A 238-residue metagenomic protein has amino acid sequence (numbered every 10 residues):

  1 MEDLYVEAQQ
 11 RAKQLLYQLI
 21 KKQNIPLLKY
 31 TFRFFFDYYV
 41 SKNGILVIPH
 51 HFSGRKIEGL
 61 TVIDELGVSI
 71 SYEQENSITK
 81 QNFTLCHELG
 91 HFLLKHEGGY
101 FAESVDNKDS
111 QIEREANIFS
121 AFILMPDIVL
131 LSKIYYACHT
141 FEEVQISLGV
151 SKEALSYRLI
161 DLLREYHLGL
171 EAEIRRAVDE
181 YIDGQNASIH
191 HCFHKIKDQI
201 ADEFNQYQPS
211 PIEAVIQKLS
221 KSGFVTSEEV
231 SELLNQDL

Functional and structural regions predicted by a protein language model:
M1-L238: Active-site hotspot residues in diverse enzymes, especially metal/ion-binding acidic/histidine motifs
